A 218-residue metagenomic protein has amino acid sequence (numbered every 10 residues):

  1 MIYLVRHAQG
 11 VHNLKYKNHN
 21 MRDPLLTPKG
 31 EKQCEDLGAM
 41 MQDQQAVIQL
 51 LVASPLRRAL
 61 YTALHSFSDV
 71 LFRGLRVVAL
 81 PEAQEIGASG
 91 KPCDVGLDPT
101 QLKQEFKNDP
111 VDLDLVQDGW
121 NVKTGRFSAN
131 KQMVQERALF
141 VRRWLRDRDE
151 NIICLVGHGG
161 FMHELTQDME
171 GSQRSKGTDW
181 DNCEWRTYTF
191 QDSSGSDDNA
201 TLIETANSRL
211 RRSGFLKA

Functional and structural regions predicted by a protein language model:
M1-I2, E85-N108, H163-A218: Acidic, low-complexity terminal tails and accessory targeting/binding regions of phosphate-metabolizing enzymes
M1-L75, K176: Active-site-proximal alpha-helix that buttresses catalytic centers in soluble enzyme cores
I2, N151-G157: Generic beta-sheet signal
H12-K15, N20-L25, D69-L139, F215-L216: Phosphate-handling substructures
E35-Q42, F67, K103, Q135-R146: Generic structural signal for well-ordered alpha-helical scaffold segments
Q44-V47, L145-I152: Glycine-rich phosphate-binding loop signature in dinucleotide/nucleotide-binding domains
I48-E82, K103-G119, T189-A218: Conserved histidine-centered catalytic loops in small-molecule metabolism enzymes
A53-S54, E136, V156-G157: Short beta-strand scaffold positions
